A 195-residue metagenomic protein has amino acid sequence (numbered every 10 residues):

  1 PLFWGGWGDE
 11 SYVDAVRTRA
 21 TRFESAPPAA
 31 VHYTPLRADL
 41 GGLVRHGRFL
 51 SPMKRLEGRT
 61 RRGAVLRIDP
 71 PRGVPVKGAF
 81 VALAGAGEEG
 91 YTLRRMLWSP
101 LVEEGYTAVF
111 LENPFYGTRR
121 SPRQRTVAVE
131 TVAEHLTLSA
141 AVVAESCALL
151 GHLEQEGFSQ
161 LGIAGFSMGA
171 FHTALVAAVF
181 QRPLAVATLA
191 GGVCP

Functional and structural regions predicted by a protein language model:
P1-P52: N-terminal targeting or regulatory segments adjacent to alpha/beta-hydrolase or S9 domains
G42-H46, V76-A82, S167: Glycine-rich, often proline-containing surface loops adjacent to acidic residues and nearby aromatics that form
G47, V81, V109, A187-L189: Hydrophobic/aromatic beta-strand patches that form the interior of the parallel beta-sheet core in alpha/beta enzyme
R55-R123: Short, surface-exposed "cap/lid" segments of acyl-processing enzymes
L93-R94, S146, T173: Short, highly selective alpha-helical patches that border small-molecule cofactor pockets in redox/cofactor-processing
T118-V127, M168-F171: Active-site-proximal loop/short-helix segments that contain or immediately flank catalytic acid/base residue(s)
P122-E156: Alpha/beta-hydrolase active-site loop
L149-P195: Primarily recognizes the serine-hydrolase "nucleophile elbow" in alpha/beta-hydrolase and SGNH/GDSL folds
